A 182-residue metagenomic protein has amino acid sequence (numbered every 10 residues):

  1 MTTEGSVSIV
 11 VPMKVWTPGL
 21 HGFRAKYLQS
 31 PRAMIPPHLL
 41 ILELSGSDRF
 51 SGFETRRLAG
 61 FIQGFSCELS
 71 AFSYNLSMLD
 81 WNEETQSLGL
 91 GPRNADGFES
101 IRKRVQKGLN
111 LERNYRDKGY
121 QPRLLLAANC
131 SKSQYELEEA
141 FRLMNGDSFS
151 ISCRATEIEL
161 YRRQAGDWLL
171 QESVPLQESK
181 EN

Functional and structural regions predicted by a protein language model:
M1-S73, A95-F149, D167-N182: Basic, often amphipathic N-terminal segments
A71, L76-M78, E157: Extracellular/lumenal ectodomain signal focusing on beta-strand-rich modules and carbohydrate-recognition contexts
D80-E83, R116-K118: A short beta-turn/loop motif at secondary-structure boundaries
E84, A165-G166: Short strand-connecting beta-turns/loops that link adjacent beta-strands
E84-S87, G91-R93, F98-S100: Charge-rich, low-complexity N-terminal segments
T156-A165: Short beta-strand segments and strand-loop junctions that repeat across beta-rich extracellular domains
